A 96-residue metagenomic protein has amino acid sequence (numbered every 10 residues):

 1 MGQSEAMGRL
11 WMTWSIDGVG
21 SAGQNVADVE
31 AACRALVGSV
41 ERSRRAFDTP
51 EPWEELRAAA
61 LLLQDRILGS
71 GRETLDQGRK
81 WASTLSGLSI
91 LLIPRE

Functional and structural regions predicted by a protein language model:
M1-S21: Short aromatic-glycine-(Arg/Gly/Cys) micro-motifs in beta-strand/loop hairpins
V19-R34: A short, exposed loop/beta-hairpin motif centered on an aromatic-Gly-Thr core
R42-E96: Short, mixed-charge low-complexity intrinsically disordered segments
